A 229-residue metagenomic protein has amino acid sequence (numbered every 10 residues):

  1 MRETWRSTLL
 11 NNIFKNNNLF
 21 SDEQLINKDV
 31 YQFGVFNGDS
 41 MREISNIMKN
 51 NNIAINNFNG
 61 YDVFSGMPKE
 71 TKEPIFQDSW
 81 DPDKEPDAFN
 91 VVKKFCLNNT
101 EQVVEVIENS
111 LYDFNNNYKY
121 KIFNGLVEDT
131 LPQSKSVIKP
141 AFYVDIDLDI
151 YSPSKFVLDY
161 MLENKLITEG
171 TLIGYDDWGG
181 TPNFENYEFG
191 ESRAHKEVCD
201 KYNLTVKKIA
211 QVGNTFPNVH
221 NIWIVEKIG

Functional and structural regions predicted by a protein language model:
W5-L25: Conserved alpha-helix/loop element of class I SAM-dependent methyltransferases that forms part of the SAM/SAH-binding
L19-G229: S-adenosylmethionine/decaboxylated-SAM
